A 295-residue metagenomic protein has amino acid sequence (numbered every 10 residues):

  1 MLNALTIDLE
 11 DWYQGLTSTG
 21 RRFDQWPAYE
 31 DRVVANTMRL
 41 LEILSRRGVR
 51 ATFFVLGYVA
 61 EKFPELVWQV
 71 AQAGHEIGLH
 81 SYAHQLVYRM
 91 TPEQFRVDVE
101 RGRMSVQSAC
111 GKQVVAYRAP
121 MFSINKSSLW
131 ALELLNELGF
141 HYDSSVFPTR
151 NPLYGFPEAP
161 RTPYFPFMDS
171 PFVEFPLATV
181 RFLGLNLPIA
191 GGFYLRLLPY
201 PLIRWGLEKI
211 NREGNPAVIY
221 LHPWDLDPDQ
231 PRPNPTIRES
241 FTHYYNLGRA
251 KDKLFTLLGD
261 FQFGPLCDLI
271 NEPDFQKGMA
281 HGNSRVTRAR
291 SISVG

Functional and structural regions predicted by a protein language model:
M1-A73: Active-site beta->alpha N-cap acidic-glycine motif
A4, E76, V218: Hydrophobic "anchor" residues on beta-strands that sit immediately upstream of conserved functional sites
D8, L44, F53, I77-H80 (+4 more regions): Conserved, mostly hydrophobic/aromatic
D24-A28, R32, M90-V97, Y194-L198 (+1 more regions): Alpha-helix N-cap and loop-to-helix initiation/capping positions
T37-L41, P64-W68, R96-R103, L132 (+2 more regions): Generic structural signal for well-ordered alpha-helices, preferentially at hydrophobic/aromatic core positions
R46, L197-G295: C-terminal domain-boundary segment and adjacent tail
R47-S128, F140, S145-P152, S170 (+1 more regions): Metal-dependent polysaccharide deacetylase catalytic core of the NodB/CE4 family, i.e., the active-site-bearing domain
K112-Q113, A119-Y220: Active-site-adjacent pocket scaffolds in enzyme catalytic domains
